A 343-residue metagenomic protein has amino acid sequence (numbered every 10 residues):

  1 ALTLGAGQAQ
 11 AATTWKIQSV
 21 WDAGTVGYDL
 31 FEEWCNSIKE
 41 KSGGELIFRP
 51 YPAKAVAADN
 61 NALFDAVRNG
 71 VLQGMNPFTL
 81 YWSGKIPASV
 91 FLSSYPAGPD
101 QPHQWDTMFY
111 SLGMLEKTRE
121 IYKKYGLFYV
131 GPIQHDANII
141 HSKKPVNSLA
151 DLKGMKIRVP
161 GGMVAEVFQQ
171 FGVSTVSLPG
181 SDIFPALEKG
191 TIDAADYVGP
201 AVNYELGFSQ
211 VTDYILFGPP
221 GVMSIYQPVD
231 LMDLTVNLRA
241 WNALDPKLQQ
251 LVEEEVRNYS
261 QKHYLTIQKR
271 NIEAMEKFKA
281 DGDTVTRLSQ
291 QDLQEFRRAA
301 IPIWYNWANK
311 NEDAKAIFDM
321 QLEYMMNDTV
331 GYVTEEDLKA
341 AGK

Functional and structural regions predicted by a protein language model:
L2-A9: C-terminal segment of classical bacterial N-terminal signal peptides
G5, G113, G342-K343: Short, flexible coil/linker elements and helix-boundary hinge sites characteristic of intrinsically disordered
Q10-Q104, E120-K343: N-terminal secretory/targeting leader peptides
Q104-K117: Signature of the catalytic double-stranded beta-helix
